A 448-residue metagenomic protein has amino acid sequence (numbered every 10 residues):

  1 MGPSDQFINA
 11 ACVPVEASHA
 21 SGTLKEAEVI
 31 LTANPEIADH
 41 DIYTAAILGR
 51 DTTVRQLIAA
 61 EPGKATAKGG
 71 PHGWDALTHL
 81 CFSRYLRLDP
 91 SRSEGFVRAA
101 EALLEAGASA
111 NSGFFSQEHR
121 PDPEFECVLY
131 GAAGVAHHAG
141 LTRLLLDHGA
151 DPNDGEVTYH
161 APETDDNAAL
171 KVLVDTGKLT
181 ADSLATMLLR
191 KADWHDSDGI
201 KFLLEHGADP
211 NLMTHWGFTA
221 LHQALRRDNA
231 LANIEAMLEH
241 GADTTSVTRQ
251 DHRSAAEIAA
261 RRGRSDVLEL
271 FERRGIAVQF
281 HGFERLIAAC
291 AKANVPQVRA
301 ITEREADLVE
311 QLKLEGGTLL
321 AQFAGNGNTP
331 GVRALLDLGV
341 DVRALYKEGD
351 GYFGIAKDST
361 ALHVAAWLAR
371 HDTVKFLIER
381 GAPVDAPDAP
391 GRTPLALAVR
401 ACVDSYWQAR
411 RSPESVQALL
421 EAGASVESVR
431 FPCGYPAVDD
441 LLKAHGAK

Functional and structural regions predicted by a protein language model:
G2-E16, I37-A46, T66-P90, G113-A133 (+9 more regions): Ankyrin-repeat boundary/"N-cap" motif
V13-H19, R84-R98, A133-G134, A230 (+2 more regions): Short coil/turn connectors between adjacent alpha-helices in alpha-solenoid helical repeat scaffolds
E16-T23, N167: Helix-turn-helix repeat elements of alpha-solenoid scaffolds
G22, G49, G95, A136-H137 (+9 more regions): Ankyrin-repeat intra-repeat helix-capping/turn positions
E26, T53, G95, A99 (+10 more regions): Conserved ankyrin/ankyrin-like repeat signature
A27-P35, Q56-K64, A99-S109, R143-A150 (+10 more regions): Ankyrin repeat domain, specifically the short helix-to-loop turn at the C-terminus of the second helix of each repeat
F218, H222-V247, H371-E421, S425: Ankyrin-repeat and related helical/solenoid repeat scaffolds used for protein-protein interactions
D251-G275, Q408-K448: Leucine-rich solenoid repeat scaffolds
